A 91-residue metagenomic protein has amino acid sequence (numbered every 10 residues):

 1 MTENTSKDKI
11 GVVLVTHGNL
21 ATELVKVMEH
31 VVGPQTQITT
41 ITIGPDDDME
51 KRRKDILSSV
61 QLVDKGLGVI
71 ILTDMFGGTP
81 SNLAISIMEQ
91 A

Functional and structural regions predicted by a protein language model:
M1-A91: N-terminal loops that bind phosphate or other acidic moieties and the adjacent beta-alpha structural core
